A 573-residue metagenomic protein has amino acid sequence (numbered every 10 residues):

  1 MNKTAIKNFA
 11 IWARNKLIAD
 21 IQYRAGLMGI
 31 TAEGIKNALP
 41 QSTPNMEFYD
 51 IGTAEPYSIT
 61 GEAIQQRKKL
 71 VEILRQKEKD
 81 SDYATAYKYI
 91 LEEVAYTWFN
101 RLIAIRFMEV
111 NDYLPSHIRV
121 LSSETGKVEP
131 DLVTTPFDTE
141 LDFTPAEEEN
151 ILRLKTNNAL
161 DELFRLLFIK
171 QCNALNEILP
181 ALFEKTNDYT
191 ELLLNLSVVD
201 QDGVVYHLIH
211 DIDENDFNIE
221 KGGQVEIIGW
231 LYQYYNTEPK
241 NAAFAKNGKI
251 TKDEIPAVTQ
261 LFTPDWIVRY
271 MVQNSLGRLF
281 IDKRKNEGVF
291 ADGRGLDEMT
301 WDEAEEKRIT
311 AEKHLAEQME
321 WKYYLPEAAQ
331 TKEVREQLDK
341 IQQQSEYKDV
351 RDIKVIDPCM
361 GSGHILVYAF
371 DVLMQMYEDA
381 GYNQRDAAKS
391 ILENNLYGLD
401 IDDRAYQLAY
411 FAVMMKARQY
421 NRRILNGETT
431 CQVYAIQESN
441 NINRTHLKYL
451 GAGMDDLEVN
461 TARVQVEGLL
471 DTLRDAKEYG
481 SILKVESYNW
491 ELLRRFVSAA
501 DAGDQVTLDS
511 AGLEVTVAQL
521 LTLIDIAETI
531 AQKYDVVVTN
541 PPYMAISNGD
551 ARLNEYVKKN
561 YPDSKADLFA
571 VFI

Functional and structural regions predicted by a protein language model:
M1-D292, L296, M414-V433, E438: Non-catalytic, mostly N-terminal accessory regions of nucleic-acid modification and defense proteins
K249-D253, A257-I573: SAM-dependent methyltransferase catalytic region
